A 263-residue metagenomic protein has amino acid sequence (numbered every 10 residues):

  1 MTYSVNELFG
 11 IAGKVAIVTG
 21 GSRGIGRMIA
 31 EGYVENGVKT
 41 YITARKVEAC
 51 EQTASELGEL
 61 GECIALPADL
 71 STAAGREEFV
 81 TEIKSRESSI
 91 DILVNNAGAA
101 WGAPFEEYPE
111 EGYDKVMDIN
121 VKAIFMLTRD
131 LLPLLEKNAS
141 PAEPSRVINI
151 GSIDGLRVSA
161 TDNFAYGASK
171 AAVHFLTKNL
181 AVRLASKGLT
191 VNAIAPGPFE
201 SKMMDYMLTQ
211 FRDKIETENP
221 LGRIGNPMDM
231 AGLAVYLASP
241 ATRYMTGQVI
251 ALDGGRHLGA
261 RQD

Functional and structural regions predicted by a protein language model:
T2-E7, V235, T246-D263: Short C-terminal tail/terminal secondary-structure segment of NAD(P)H-dependent dehydrogenase/reductase domains
V15, S22-R23: Conserved glycine-rich cofactor-binding loop
P104-F105, P109-M117, I215: Substrate-binding pocket helix/loop in short-chain dehydrogenase/reductase
T128, S169, T177: Active-site helix of classical SDR
P133, V182-R183, R243: Alpha-helical segment proximal to the catalytic Tyr-Lys
S152: Residue(s) in the substrate-gating loop at a strand-loop-helix junction that position the organic substrate next
A185, T190, M245-G247: Short, small/polar-rich loop/turn modules that mediate ligand/substrate recognition or access, typified
